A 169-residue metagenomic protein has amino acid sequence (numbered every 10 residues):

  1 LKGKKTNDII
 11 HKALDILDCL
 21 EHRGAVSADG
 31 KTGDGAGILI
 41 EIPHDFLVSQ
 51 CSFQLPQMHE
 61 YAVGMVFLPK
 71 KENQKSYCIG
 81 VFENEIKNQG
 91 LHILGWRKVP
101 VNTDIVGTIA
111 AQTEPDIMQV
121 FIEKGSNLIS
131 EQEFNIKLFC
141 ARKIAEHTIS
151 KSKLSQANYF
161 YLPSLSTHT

Functional and structural regions predicted by a protein language model:
L1-T169: N-terminal segments that mediate ammonia production and transfer in glutamine-dependent amidotransferase systems
